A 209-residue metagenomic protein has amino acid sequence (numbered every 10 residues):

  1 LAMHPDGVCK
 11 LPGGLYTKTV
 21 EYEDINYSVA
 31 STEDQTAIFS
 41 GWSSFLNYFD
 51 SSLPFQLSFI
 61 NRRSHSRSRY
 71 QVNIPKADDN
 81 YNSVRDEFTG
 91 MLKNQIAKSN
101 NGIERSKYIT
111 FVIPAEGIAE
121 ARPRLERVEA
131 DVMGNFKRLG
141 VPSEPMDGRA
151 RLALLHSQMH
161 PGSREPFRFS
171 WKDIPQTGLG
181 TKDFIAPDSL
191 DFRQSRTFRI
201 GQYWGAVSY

Functional and structural regions predicted by a protein language model:
L1-Y209: Extended, folded cores of ATP/NTP-driven motor/assembly subunits in large transport and secretion machines
